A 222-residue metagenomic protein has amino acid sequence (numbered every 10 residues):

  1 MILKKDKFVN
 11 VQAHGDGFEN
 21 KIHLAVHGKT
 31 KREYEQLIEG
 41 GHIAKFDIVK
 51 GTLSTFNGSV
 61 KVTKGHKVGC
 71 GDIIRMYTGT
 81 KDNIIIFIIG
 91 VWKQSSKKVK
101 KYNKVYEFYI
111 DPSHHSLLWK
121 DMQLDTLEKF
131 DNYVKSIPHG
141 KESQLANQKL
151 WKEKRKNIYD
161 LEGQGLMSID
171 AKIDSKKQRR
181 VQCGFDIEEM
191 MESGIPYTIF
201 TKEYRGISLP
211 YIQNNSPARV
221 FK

Functional and structural regions predicted by a protein language model:
M1-L53, V62-K222: Nucleic-acid endonuclease domains
